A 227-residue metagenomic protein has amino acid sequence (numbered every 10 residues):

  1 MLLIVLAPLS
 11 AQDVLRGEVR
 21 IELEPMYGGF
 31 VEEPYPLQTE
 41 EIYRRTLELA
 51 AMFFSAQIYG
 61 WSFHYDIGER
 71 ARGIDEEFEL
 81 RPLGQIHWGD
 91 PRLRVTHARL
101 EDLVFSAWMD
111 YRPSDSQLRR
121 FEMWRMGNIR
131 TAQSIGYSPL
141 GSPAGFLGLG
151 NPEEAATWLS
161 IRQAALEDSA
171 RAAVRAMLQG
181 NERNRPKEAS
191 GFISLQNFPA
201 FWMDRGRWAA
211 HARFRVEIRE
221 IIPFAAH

Functional and structural regions predicted by a protein language model:
L2-S10: Hydrophobic h-region of N-terminal signal peptides that target proteins for export in Gram-negative bacteria
L9-H227: Domain-level marker for long, solvent-exposed, non-transmembrane regions
